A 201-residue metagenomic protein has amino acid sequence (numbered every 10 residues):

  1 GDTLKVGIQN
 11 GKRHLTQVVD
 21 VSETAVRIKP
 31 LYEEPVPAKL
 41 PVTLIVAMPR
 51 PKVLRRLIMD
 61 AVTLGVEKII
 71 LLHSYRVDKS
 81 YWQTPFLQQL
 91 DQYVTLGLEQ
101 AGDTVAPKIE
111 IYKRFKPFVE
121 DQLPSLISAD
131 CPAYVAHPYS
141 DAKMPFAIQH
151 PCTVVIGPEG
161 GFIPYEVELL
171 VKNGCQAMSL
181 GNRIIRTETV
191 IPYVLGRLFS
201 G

Functional and structural regions predicted by a protein language model:
D2-E34: N-terminal positively charged helical leader segments and presequences
T3, E159-I163, R183: Gly/Ser/Thr-rich beta-alpha loop segments that engage phosphate groups in nucleotides
I8, H73-S74, H137-S140, P158 (+1 more regions): Short secondary-structure boundary segments
R13, E23, P37-P41, Q149-P151: Short connector loops at helix/strand junctions that flank enzyme active sites, especially segments positioning acidic
L31, P35-P132: RNA substrate-binding interface of SAM-dependent RNA methyltransferases
L123-V167, Q176-M178: Active-site/ligand-binding-proximal alpha/beta "capping" segment
P164-G201: Structured adenosyl-cofactor binding patch, chiefly the S-adenosyl-L-methionine
